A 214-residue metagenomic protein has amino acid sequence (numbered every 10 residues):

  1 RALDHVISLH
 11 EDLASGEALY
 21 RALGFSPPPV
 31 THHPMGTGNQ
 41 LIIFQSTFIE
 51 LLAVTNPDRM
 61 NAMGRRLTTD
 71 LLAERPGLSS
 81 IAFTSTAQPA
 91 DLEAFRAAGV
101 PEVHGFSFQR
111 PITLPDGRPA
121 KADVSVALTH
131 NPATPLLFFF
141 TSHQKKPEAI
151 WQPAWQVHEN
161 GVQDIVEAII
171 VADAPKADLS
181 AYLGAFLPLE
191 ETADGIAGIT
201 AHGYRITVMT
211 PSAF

Functional and structural regions predicted by a protein language model:
A2-D12, Q40-Q45, M63-F95, D164-P175 (+3 more regions): Vicinal oxygen chelate
D12-S26, D91-A98, A174-P188: Amphipathic alpha-helical segments
S15-L72: Glycine/small-residue-rich interface belts in oligomeric ring/scaffold proteins and their assembly partners
E17-T31, T86, V103-G117, H143 (+1 more regions): Short N-terminal helix-initiation segments at or just after the protein's N-terminus
L41, E50, P89-Q163, E191-F214: Vicinal oxygen chelate
Q45, V54, T84, S142-K145: Structured loops at beta-to-helix junctions and adjacent beta-edge loops in soluble globular domains
L52-A62, E74-S80, P132-F138: Short, basic, helix/turn surface patches
W151-V157, G161-D178, L187: Hydrophobic protein-protein interaction segments
